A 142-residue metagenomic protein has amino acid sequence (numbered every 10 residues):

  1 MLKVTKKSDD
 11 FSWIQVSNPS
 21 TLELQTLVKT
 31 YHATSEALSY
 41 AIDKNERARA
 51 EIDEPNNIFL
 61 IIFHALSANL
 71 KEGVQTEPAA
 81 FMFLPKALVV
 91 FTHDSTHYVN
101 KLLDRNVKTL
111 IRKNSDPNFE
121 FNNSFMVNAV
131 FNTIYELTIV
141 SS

Functional and structural regions predicted by a protein language model:
M1-S142: Peripheral, non-transmembrane regulatory/ligand-interaction domains of membrane transport proteins
